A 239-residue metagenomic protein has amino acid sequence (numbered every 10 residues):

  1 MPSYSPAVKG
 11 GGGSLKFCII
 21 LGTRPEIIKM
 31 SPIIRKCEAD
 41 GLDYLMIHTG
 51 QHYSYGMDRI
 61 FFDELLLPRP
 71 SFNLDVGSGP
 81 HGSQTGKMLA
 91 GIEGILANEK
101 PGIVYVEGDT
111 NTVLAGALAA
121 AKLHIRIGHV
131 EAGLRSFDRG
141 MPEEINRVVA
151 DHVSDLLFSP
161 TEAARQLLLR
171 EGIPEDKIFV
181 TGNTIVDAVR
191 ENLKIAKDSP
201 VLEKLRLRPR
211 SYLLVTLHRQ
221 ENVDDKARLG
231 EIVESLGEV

Functional and structural regions predicted by a protein language model:
P2-V8, G12-Q51: N-terminal subdomain of nucleotide-sugar transferases
G13-L15, E38-A39, A97-E99, K204-S211: Glycine-rich phosphate/diphosphate-binding loops that line cofactor/substrate pockets in enzymes
C18-L21, E26-K36, F61, N73-P174: Active-site and donor-binding regions of nucleotide-sugar-utilizing enzymes
I19, M46-H48, H129, V180 (+1 more regions): Structural beta-sheet core signal
L42-Q84: Conserved nucleotide-sugar phosphate-binding/catalytic loop shared by glycosyltransferases and other
H52-G56, V153-L229: A nucleotide-sugar donor-handling region in carbohydrate enzymes
R228-V239: Short hydrophobic signal-anchor/transmembrane segments that target glycosyltransferases and glycosylation machinery
